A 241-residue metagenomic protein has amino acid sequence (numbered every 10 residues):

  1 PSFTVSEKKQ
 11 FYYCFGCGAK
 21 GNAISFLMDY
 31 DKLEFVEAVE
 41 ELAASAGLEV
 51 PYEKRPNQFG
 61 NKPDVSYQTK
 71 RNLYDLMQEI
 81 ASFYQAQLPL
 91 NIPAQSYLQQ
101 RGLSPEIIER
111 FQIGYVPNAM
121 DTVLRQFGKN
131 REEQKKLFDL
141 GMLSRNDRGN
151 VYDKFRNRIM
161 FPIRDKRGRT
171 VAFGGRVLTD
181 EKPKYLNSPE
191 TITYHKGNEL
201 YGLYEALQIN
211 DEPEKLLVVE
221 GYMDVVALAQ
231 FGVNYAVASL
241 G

Functional and structural regions predicted by a protein language model:
P1-N130, Q134-D139, R158, S188 (+1 more regions): Non-catalytic accessory segments of DNA primases and related replication-initiation nucleases
K62-M77, P117-G241: Phosphate-handling DNA/RNA-contact segment within nucleic-acid enzymes
